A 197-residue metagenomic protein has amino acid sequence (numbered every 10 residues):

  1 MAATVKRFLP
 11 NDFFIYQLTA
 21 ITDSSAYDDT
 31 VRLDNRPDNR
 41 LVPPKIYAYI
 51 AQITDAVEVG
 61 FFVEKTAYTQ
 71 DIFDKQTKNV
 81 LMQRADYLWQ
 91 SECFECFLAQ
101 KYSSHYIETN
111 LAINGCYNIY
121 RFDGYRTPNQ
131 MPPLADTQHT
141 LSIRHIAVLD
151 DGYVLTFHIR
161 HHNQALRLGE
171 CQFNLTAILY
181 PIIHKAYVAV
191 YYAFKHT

Functional and structural regions predicted by a protein language model:
M1-Q76: Order/disorder boundary and secretion-linked terminal/linker segments
A2-F14, A85-Y106, G169-T197: Acidic/polar low-complexity flexible segments
Y47-Y49, E58-F62, E95, V154-H158 (+1 more regions): Beta-strand secondary-structure signal
Q52, V63-A67, Q100, I159-N163 (+1 more regions): Beta-strand elements of well-folded, non-transmembrane domains
A67-T69, Q90, Q164-G169: Soluble secreted/lumenal catalytic domains with histidine-centered metal-binding or acid-base catalytic motifs
F73-A85: Short Gly/aromatic-enriched secondary-structure transition segments
M82-I146: Extracellular/luminal beta-rich ligand-recognition and adhesion surfaces characterized by aromatic-Gly/Pro-enriched
L149-L166: Localized edge beta-strand/strand-to-loop motifs within extracellular or lumenal beta-rich domains
